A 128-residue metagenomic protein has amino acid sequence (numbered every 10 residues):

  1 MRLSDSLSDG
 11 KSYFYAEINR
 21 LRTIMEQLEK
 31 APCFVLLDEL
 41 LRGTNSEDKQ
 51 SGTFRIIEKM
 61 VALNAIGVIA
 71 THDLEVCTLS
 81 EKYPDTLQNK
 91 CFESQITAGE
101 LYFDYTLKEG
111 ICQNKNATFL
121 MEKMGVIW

Functional and structural regions predicted by a protein language model:
M1-W128: ATPase nucleotide-binding head domains, primarily ABC-like/P-loop NTPase cores
